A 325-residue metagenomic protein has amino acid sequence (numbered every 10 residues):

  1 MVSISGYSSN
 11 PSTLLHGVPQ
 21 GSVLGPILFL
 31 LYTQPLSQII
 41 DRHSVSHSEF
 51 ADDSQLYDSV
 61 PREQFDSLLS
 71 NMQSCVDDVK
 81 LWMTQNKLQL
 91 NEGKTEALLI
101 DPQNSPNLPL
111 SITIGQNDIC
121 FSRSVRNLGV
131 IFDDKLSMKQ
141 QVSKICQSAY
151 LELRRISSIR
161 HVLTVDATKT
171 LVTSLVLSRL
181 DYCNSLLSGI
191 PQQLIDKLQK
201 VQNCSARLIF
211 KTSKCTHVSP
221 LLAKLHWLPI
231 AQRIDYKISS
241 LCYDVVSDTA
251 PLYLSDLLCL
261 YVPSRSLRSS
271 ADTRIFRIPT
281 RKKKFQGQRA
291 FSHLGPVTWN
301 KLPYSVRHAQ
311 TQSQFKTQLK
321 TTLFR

Functional and structural regions predicted by a protein language model:
M1-R325: Hydrophobic/basic alpha-helical segments
